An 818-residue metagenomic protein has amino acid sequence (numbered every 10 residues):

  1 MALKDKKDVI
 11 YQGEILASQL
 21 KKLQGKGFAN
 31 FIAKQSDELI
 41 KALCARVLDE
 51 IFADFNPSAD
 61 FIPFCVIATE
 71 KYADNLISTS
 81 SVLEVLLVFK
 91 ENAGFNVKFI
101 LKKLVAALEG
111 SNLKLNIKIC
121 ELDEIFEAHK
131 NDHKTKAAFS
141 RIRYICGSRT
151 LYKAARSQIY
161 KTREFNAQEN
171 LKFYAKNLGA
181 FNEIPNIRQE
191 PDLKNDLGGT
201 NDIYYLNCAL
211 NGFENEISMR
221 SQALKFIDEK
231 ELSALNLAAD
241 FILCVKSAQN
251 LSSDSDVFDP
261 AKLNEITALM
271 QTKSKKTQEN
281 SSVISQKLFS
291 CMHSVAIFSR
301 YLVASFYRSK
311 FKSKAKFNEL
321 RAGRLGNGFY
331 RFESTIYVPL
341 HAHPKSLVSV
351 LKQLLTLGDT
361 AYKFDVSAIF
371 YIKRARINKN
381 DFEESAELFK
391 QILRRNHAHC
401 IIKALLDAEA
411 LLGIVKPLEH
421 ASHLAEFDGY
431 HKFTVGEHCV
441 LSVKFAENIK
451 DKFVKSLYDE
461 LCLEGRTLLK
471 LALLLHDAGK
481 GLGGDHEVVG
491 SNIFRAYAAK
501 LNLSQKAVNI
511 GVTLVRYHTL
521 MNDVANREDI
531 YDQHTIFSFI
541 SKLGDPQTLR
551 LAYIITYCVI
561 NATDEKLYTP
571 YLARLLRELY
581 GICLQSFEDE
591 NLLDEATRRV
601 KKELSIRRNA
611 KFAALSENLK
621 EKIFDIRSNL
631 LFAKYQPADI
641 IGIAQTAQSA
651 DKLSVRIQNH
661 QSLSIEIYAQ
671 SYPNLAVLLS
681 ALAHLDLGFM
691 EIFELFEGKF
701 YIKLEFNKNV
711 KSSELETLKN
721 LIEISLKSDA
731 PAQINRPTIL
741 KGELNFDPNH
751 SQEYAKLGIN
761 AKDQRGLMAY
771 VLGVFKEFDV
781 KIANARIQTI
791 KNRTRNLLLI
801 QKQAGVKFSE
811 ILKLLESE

Functional and structural regions predicted by a protein language model:
A2-K21, F31-F55, F64, D202 (+1 more regions): Acidic/His-rich, divalent-metal-binding segments that scaffold phosphate/diphosphate chemistry
L3-K6, F165-Y307, S616: Conserved nucleotidyltransferase catalytic core and NTase-mimicking acidic/glycine-rich helix/loop elements in nucleic
L23, K41-A93, K98: Active-site nucleotide-donor binding segment shared across nucleotidyl transfer reactions
K34-K41, V47, N56-A59, V97-Y152 (+5 more regions): Conserved catalytic core of two-metal-ion nucleotidyltransferases
S58-V66, E231-A239, D459-L473, K506-L514 (+1 more regions): Alpha-helical scaffolds flanking conserved acidic
T69-E70, S81-V82, I203, V245 (+5 more regions): His-Asp-centered metal-binding catalytic motifs of divalent-metal-dependent phosphohydrolases/nucleases
L83, S253-F258, S282-E333, Y531-E818: Non-catalytic interaction/regulatory segments
I117-R143, Q189, G429, V454-G465 (+1 more regions): Histidine/acidic-rich helix-loop-helix segments that form or flank divalent-metal centers in metalloenzyme catalytic
